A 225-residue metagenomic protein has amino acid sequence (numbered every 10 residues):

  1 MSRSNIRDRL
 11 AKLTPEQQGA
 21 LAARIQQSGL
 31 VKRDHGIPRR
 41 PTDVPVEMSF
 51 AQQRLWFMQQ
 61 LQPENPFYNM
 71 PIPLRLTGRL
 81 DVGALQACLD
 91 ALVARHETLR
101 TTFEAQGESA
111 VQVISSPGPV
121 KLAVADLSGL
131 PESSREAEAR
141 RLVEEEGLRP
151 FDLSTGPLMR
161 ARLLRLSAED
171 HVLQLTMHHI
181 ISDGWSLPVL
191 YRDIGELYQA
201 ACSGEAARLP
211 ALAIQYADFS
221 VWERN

Functional and structural regions predicted by a protein language model:
M1-V31, I72: 4′-phosphopantetheine-dependent carrier domains
A23, S28-A125, L130-N225: Acyl-group handoff/entry surfaces in thioester-processing enzymes
